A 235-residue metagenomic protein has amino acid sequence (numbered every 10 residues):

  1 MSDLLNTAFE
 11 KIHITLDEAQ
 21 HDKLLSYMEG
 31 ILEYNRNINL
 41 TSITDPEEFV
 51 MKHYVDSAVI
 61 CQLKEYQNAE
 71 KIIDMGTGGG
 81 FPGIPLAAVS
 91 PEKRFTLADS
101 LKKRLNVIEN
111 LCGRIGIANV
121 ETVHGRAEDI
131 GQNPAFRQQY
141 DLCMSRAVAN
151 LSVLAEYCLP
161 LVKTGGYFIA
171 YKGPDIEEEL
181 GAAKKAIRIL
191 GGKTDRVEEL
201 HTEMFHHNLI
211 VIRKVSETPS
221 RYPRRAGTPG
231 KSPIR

Functional and structural regions predicted by a protein language model:
M1-A69, I73, N106-V120: Class I SAM-dependent transferase core
T44, H124-R126, E198: Short loop/edge segments at beta-strand edges and connector loops that shape dinucleotide/nucleotide cofactor-binding
A58-A149, A155: Conserved SAM/SAH cofactor-binding pocket of Class I
S90, V162-T164: Helix-to-beta-strand junctions that scaffold the AdoMet/dcAdoMet cofactor pocket in Class I SAM-dependent enzymes
R104-N106, I176, L180: Short alpha-helix immediately C-terminal to the canonical SAM-binding loop
E128, N150, G173-E177: Short "lid" loop at the C-terminus of a central beta-strand within the Rossmann-like core of SAM-dependent
G165-D175: Conserved beta-strand signature within the Rossmann-like core of class I S-adenosyl-L-methionine
G181-R235: SAM/dcSAM-binding transferase cores
